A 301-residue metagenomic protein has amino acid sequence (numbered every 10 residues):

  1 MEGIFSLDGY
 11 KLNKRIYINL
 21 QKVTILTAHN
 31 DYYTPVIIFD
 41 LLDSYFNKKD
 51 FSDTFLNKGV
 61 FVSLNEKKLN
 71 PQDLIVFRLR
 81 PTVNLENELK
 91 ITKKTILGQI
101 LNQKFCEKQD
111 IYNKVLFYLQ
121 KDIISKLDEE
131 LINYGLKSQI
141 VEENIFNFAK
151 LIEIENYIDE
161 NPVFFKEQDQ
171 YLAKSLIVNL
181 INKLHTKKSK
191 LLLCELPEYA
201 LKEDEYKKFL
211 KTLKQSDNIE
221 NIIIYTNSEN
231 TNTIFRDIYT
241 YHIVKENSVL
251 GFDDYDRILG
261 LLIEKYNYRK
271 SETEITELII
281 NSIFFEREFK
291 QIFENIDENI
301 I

Functional and structural regions predicted by a protein language model:
E2-V76, R80, N84, E88-G98 (+1 more regions): Glycine-rich P-loop/Walker A and Walker A-like loops and their local beta1-loop-alpha1 context in P-loop NTPases
I18, K183-T186, K214-N218: Conserved catalytic network of the ASCE P-loop NTPase/AAA+ motor domain
T27-D31, L193-Y199, Y225-S228: Structural motif
S44-S52, T212-I224: Structural alpha-beta junctions
L101-L172: Conserved P-loop NTPase mechanochemical-coupling segment
E153-L192, P197-A200, D204-E205: Conserved helicase/translocase P-loop NTPase motor core
E198-I219: Conserved Walker B catalytic segment
Q215-I222, T226-L278: The catalytic "switch" region of P-loop NTPases
